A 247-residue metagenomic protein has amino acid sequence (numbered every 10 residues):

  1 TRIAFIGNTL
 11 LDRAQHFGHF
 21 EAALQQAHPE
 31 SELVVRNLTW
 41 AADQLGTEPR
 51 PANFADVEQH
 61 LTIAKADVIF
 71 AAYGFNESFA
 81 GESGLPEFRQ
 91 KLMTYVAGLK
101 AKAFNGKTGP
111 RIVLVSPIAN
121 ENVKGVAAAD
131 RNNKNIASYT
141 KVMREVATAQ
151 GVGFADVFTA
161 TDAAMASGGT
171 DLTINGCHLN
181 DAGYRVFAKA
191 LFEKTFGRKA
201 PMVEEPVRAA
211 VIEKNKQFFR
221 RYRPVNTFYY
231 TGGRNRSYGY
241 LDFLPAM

Functional and structural regions predicted by a protein language model:
T1-A41, V57-K65, F187: Serine-esterase "nucleophile elbow" of acetyl-processing enzymes
R2-I6, V34-T39, D67-Y73, R111-S116 (+2 more regions): Structural recognition of the beta-strand scaffold that forms the well-ordered cores of secreted hydrolase catalytic
I6, H16-G18, W40, R50-Q90 (+3 more regions): Oxyanion-hole/transition-state-stabilizing segment in secreted/luminal serine hydrolases and related acyltransferases
T9-D12, W40-G46, V68, F75-A80 (+3 more regions): Solvent-exposed loop/turn segments at secondary-structure junctions within structured extracellular/periplasmic domains
Q15, K107, D171-M247: Conserved catalytic region of serine esterases and O-acyltransferases that act on ester linkages in lipids
G74-Q90, V123-N135, H178: The substrate-binding groove and active-site-proximal loops of carbohydrate-active enzymes, especially glycoside
K100-R111: A short helix->loop->beta-strand "cap" motif at the edges of active sites that frequently abuts
N122-V157: Substrate-gating cap/lid alpha-helix
